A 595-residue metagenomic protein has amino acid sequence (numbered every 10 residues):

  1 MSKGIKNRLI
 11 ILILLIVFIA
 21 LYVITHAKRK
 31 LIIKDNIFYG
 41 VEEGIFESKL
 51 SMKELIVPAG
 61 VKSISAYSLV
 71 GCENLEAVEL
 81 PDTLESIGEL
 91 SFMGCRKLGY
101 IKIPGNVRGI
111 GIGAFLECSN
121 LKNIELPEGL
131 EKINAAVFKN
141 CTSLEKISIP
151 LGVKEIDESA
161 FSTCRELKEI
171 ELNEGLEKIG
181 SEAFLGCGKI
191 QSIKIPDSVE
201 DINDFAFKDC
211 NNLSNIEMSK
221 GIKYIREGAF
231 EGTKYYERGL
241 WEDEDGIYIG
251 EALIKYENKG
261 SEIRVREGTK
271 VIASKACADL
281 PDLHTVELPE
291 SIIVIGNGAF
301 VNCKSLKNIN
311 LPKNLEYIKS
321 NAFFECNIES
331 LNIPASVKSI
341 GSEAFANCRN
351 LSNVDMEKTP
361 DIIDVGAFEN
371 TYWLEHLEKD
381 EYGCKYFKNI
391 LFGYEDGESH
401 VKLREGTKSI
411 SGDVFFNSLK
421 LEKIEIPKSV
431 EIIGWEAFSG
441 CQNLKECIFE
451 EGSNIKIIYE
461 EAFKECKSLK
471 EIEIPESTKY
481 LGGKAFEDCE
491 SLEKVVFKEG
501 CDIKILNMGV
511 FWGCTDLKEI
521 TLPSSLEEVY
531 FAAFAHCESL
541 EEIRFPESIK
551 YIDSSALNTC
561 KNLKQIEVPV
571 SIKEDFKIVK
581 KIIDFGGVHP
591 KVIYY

Functional and structural regions predicted by a protein language model:
M1-L15: N-terminal Sec-pathway targeting helices
N7-L9, T25-Y39, K49-S63, E73-S86 (+22 more regions): Structural signature of tandem-repeat unit edges
I16-T25: Hydrophobic alpha-helical membrane-insertion segments, chiefly the h-region of N-terminal signal peptides
T25, I45-F46, F511, I583-F585: Short, aromatic- and cysteine-enriched interfacial helices/patches that mediate contacts at lipid membranes
G44-I45, A66-S68, G88-S91, G111-A114 (+17 more regions): Consensus positions within tandem repeat domains that build extended binding/scaffold surfaces
I254: Helix-loop module immediately N-terminal to the HCX5R catalytic loop in PTP-like cysteine phosphatase domains
N558, I578-I583: A structural signal for leucine-rich repeat
